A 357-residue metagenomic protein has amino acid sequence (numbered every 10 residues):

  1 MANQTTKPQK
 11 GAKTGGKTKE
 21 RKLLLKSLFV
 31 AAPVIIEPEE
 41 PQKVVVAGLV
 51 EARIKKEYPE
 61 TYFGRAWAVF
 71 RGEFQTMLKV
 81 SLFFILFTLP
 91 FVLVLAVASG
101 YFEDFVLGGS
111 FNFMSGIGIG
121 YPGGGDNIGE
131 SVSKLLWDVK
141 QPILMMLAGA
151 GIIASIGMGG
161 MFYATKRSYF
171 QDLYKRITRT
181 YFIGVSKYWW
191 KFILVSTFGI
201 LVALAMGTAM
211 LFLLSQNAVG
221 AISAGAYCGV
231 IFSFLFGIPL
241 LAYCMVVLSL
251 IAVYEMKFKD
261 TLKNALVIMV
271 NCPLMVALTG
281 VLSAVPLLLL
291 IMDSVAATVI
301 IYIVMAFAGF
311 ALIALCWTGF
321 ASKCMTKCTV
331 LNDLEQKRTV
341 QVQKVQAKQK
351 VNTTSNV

Functional and structural regions predicted by a protein language model:
A2-T208, Y243-M245, L250-G280, P286-I291 (+2 more regions): Helix-coil boundary and N-terminal low-complexity module in membrane systems
M210-I231, V295-I303: Membrane-interfacial helix-loop-helix connectors in multipass membrane proteins
A226-S249: Histidine/lysine/aspartate-rich catalytic loop segments that bind and position anionic ligands
